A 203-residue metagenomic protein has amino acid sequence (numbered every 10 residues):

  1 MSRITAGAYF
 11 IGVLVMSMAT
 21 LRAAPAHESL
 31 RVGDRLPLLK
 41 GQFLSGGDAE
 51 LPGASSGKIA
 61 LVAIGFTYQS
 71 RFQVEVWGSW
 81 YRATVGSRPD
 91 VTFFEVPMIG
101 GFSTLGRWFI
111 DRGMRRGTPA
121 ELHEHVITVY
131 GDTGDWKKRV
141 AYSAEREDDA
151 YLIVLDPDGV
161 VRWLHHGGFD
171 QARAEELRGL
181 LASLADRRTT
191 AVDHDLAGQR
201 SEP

Functional and structural regions predicted by a protein language model:
M1-A6: Positively charged n-region of N-terminal signal peptides that target proteins for export
A8-A19: Bacterial N-terminal signal peptides
A24-P52, V76, V126: N-terminal "domain-start" segment that seeds a small globular fold
E50-S55, V140-A141: Short amphipathic alpha-helix with an adjacent loop that forms part of the alpha/beta core around
G53-V76, F93: Short active-site neighborhood of thiol/selenol oxidoreductases, capturing the structured segment around
V62, H123-F169: Thiol/selenol-based redox catalytic cores and closely related redox-interacting motifs
S70-E121, G134-K137: Structural microenvironment flanking redox-active thiols in thiol-disulfide oxidoreductases
E147-P203: Thiol-/selenol-based redox modules, centered on thioredoxin-like and closely related oxidoreductase domains
